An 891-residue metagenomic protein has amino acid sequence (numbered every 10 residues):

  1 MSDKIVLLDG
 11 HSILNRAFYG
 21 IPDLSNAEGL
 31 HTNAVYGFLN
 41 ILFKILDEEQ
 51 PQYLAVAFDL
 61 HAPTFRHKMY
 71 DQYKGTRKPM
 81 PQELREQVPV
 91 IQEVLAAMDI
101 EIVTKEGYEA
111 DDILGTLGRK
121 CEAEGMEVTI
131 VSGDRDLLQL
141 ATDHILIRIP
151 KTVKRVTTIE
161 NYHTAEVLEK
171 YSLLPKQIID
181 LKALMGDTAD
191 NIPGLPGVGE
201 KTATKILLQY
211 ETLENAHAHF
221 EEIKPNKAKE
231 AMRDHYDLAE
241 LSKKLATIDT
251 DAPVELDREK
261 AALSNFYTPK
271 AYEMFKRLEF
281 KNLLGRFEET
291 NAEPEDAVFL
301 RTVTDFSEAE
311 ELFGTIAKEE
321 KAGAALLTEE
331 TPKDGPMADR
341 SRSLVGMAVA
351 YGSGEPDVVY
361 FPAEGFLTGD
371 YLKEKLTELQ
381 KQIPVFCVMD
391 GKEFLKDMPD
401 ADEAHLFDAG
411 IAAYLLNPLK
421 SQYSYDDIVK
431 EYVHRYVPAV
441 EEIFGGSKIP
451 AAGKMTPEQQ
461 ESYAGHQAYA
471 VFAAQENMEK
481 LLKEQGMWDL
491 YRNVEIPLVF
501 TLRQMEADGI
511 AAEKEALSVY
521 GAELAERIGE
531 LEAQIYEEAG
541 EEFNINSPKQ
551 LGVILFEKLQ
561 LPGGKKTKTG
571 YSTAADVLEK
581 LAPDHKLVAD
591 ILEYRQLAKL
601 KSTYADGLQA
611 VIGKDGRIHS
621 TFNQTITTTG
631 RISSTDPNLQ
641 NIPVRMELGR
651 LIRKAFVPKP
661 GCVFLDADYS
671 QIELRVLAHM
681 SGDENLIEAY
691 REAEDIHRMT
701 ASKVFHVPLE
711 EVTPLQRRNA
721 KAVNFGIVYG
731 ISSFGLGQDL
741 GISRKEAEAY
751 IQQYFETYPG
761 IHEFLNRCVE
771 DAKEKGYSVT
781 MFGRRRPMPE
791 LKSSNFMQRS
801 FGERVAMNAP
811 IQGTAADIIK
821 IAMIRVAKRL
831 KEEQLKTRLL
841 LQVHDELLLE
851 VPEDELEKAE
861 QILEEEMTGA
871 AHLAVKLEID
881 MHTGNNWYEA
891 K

Functional and structural regions predicted by a protein language model:
S2-D3, P22-S25, G75-V254: Extended two-metal-dependent nuclease catalytic cores across DNA- and RNA-processing enzymes
I5-V6, G10, R16-A55, D71-Q72 (+4 more regions): Conserved RNase H-like, two-metal-ion catalytic cores of nucleic-acid enzymes
L7-L8, I130-S132, G323-A325, L406-F407 (+2 more regions): Short hydrophobic beta-strand that contains or immediately precedes a catalytic carboxylate
K154-K182, A189, R342-E484, V494 (+2 more regions): Active-site-proximal helix-loop-helix substrate-binding element of RNase H-like nuclease domains
H235-E364, Q382-V385, F444-V644, V657 (+7 more regions): Conserved "right-hand" nucleotidyltransferase catalytic core of DNA-directed polymerases
A348-S353, L416-I443, Y463-G465, A470 (+1 more regions): Function-dense linear segments that define catalytic or interfacial modules in macromolecule-processing proteins
G453, A507, H619-S620, Q624-T627 (+4 more regions): Conserved catalytic core of nucleic-acid polymerases
E526-A533, E537-A589, E756-R804, N808 (+1 more regions): C-terminal polymerase-core module
